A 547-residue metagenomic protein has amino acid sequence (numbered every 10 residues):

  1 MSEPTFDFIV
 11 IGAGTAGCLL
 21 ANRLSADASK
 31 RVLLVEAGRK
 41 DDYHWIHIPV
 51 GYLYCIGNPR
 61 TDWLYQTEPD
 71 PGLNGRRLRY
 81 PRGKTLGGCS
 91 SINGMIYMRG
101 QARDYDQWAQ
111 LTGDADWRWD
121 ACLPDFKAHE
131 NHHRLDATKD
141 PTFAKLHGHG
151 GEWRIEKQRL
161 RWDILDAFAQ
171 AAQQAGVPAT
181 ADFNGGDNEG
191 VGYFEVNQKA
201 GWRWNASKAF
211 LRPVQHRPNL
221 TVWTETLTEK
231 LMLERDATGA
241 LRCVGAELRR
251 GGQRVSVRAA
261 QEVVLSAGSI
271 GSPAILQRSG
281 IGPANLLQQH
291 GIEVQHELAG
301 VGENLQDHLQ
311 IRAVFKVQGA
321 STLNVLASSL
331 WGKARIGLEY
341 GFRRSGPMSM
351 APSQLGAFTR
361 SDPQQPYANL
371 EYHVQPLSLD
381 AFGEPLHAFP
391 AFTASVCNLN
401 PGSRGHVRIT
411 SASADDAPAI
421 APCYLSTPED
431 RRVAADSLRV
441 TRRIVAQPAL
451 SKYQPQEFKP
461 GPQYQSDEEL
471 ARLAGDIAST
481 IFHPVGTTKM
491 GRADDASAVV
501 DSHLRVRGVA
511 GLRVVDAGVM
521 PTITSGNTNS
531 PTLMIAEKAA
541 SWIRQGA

Functional and structural regions predicted by a protein language model:
M1-A547: N-terminal redox-cofactor-binding region of secreted/periplasmic oxidoreductases
